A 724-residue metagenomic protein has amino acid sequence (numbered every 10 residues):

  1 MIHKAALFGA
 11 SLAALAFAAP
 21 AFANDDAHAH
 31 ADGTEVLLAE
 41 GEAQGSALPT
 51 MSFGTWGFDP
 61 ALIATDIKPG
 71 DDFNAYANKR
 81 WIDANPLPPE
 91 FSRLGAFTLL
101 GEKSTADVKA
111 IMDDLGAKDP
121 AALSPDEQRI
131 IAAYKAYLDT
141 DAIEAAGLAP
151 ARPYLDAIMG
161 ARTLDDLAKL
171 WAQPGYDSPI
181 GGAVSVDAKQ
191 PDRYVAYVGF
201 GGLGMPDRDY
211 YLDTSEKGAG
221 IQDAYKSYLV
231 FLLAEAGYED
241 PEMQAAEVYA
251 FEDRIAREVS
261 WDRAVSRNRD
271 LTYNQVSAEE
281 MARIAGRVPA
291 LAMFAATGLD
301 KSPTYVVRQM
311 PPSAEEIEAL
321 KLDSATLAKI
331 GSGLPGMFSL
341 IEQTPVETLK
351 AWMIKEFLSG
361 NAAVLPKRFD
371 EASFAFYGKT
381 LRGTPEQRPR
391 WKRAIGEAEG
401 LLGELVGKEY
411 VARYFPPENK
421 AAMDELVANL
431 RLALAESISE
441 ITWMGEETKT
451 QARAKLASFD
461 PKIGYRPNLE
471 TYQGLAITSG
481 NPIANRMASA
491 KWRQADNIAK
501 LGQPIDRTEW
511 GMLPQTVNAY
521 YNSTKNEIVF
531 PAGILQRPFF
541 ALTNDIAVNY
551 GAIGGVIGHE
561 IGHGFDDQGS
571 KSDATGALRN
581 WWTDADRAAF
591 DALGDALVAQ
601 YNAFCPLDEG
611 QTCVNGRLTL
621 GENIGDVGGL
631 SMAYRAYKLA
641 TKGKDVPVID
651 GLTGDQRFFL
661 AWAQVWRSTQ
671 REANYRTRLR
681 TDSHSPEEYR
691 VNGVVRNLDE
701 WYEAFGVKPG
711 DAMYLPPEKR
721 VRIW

Functional and structural regions predicted by a protein language model:
M1-N24: Gram-negative bacterial Sec-dependent N-terminal signal peptides
A23-P49: Compositionally biased, proline/threonine/alanine/serine-rich low-complexity intrinsically disordered stretches
E40, A47, I284, P311 (+6 more regions): Intrinsically disordered, low-complexity linker/terminal regions across diverse proteins
P49-M51, A64, K68-A142: Active-site-surrounding "flap" and adjacent substrate/cofactor-binding loops of secreted or lumenal enzymes, prototyped
T50-D59: Short, contiguous pre-domain boundary segments
I63-D83, Y211-A234, L620, V627-M632: Hydrophobic/aromatic-rich, well-ordered segments within soluble, folded domains that form packed cores
Y76-R80, A84, L100-K103, D107 (+13 more regions): Structured segments of extracytoplasmic/periplasmic soluble domains in secreted or envelope-associated proteins
D114-E425, N429: Noncatalytic, helix-rich "gating/capping" subdomain that lines the substrate-entry/channel surface of large enzyme
